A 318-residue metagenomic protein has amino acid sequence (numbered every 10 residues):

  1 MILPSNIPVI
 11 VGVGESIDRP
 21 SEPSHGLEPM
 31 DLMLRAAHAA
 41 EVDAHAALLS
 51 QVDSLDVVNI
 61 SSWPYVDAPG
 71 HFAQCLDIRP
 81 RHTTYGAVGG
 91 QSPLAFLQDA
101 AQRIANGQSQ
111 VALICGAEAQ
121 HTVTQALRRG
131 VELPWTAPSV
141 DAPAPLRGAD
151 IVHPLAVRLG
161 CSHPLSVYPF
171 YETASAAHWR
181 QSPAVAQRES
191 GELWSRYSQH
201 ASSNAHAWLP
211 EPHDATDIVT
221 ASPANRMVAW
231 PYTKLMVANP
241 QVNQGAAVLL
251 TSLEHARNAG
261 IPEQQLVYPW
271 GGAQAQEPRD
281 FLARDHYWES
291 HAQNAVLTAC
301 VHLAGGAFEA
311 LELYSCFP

Functional and structural regions predicted by a protein language model:
M1-Y85, Q102-S109, L113-H255, I261-P318: Conserved "HGTGT" condensation-loop signature of ketosynthase/thiolase-family condensing enzymes that catalyze
G89: Blade-loop segments of beta-propeller domains
P93-Q102: Conserved phosphate-binding catalytic cores of ATP/NTP-utilizing and phosphoryl-transfer enzymes
